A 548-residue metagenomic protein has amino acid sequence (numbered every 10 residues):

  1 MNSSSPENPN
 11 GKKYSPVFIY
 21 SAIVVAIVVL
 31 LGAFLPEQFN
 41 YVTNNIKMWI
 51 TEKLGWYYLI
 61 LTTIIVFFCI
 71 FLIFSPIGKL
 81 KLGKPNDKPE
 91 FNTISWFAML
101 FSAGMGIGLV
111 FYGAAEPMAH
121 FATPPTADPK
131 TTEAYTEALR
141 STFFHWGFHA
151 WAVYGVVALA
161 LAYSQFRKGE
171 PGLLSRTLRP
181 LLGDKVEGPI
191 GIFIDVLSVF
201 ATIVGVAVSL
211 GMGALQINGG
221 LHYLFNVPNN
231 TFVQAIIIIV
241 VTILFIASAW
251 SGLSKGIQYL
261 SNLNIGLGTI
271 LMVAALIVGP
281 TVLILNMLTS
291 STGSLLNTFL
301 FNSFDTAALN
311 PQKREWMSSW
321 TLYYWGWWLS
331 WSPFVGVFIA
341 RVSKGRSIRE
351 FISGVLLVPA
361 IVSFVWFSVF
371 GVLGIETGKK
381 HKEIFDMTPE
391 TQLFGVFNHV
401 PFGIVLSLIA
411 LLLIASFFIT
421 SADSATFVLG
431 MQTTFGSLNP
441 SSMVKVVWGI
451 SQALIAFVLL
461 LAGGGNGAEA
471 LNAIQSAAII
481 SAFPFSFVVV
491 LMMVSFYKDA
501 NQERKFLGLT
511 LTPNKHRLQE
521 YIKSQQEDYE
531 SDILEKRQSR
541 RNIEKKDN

Functional and structural regions predicted by a protein language model:
M1-A134, V273, M493-A500, R504 (+2 more regions): N-terminal alpha-helical transmembrane segments of multi-pass membrane transport and channel/translocase proteins
N2-N8, Y41-K47, S75-T93, M118-S141 (+5 more regions): Flexible loop linkers connecting adjacent transmembrane helices in multi-pass alpha-helical membrane transporters
S3-G11, L35-I50, C69-K88, A138-H145 (+7 more regions): Membrane-water interface regions at transmembrane-helix termini and the short interhelical loops of multi-pass membrane
N8-K12, P16-I19, I23-A33, V66-F71 (+9 more regions): Helix-loop-helix module between adjacent transmembrane segments
V24, Y57-F74, G268-G279, V362-V372 (+3 more regions): Hydrophobic alpha-helical segments of multi-pass membrane transport proteins
W56, T93, P129-A138, V186-V196 (+3 more regions): Membrane-interface alpha-helices at helix entry/exit sites of multi-pass transporters
V186, I190-R346, S353, V358-L408 (+2 more regions): Membrane-embedded translocation segments of transport machinery
T510-N548: Long, low-complexity, intrinsically disordered cytosolic termini of multi-pass membrane proteins
